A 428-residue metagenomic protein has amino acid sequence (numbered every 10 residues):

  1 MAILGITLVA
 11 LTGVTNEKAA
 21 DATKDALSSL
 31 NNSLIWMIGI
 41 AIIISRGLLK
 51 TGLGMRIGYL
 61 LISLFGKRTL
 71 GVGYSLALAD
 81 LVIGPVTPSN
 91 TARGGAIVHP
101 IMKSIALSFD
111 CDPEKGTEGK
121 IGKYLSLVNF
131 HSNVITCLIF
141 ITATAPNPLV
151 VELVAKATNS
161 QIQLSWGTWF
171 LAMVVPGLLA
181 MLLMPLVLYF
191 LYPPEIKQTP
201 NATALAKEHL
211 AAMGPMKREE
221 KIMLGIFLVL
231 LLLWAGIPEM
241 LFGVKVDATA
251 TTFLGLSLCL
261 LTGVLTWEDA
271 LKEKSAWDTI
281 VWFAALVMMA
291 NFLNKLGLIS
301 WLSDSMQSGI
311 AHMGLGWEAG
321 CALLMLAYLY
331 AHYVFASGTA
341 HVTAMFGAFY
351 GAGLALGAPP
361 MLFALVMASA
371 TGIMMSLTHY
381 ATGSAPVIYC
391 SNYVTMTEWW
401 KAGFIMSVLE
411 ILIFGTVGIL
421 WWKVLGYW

Functional and structural regions predicted by a protein language model:
M1-M37, A157, Q161, G167-D304 (+2 more regions): Hydrophobic transmembrane alpha-helices of multi-pass small-molecule transporters
I3, L70-S75, S126-L127, F170-V174 (+8 more regions): Hydrophobic alpha-helical transmembrane segments
L11-P113, E273, W277-L356: Membrane-embedded alpha-helical segments and adjacent helix-loop junctions characteristic of multi-pass solute
I38, L70-G84, D110-T136, Q163-A172 (+2 more regions): Alpha-helical transmembrane segments of multi-pass membrane proteins
I43, L78-L81, I97-S104, N129-C137 (+7 more regions): Transmembrane helix-bundle signature of multi-pass membrane transporters/permeases
T91-L107, S126, I139-T158, N201 (+4 more regions): Re-entrant/interfacial helical elements at transmembrane boundaries that shape and gate the permeation pathway
F109-P194, A385-G418: Membrane-core helix-loop-helix motifs of multi-pass transport proteins
G347-L356, A370-W428: In a subset of proteins, long, contiguous C-terminal domains/tails are tracked
